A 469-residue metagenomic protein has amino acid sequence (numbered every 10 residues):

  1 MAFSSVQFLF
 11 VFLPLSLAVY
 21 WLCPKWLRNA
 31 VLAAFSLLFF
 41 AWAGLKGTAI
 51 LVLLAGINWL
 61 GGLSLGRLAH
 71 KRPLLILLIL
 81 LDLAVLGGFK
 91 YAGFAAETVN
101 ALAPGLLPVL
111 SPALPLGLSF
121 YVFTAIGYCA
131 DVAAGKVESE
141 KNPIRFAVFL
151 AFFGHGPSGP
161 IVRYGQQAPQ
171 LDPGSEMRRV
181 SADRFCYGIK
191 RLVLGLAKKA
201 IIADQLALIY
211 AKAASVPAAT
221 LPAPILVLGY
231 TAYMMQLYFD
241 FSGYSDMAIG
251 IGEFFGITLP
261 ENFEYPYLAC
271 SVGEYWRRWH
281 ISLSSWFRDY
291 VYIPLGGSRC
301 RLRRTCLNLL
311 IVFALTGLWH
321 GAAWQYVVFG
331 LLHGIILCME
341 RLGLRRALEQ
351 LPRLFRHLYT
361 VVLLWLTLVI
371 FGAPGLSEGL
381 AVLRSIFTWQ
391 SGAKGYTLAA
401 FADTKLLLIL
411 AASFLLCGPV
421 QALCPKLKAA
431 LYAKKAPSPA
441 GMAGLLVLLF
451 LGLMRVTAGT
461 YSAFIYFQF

Functional and structural regions predicted by a protein language model:
M1-C417, Q421-Q468: Membrane-embedded transmembrane alpha-helical bundles that form the catalytic cores of multi-pass lipid-modifying
